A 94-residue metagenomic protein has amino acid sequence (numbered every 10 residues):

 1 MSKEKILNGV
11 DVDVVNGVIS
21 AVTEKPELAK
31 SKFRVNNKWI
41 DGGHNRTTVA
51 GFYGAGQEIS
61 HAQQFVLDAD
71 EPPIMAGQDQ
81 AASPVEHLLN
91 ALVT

Functional and structural regions predicted by a protein language model:
M1-N90: Extended beta-strand/beta-hairpin segments
L92-T94: Active-site-proximal alpha-helical scaffold in enzymes
